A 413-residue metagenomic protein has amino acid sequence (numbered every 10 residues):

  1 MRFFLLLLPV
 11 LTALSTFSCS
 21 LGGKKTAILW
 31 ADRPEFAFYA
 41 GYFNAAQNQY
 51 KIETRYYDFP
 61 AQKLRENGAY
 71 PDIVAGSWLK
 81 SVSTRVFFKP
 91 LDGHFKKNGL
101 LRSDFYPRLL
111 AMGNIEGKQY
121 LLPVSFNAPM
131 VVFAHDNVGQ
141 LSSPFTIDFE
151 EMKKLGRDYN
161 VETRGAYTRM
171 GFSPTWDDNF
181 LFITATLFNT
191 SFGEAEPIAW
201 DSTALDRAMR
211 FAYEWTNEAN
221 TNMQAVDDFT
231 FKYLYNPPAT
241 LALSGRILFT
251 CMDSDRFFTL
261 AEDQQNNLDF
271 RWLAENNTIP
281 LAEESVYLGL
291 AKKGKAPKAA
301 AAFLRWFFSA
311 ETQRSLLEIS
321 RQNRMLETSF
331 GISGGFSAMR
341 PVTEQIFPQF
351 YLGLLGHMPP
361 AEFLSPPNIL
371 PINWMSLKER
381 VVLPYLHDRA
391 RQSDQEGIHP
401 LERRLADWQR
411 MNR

Functional and structural regions predicted by a protein language model:
L5, L14-K80, S315, R391-H399 (+1 more regions): Conserved N-terminal structural module of periplasmic/extracytoplasmic solute-binding proteins
P60-V74, S81, K154-V161, F231-T250: Short helices/loops that flank or line small-molecule/ion binding pockets
S77-M130, D269-R271: Hinge/lid segment of periplasmic solute-binding proteins
L79-T84, L243, C251-N266: A ligand-binding cleft/hinge motif common to bilobed small-molecule-binding domains
Y120-V124, P129, E150-D206: Extracytoplasmic/periplasmic solute-binding protein
E196-Y233: Glycine-centered hinge/linker elements that transmit conformational signals in sensory and ligand-binding systems
A261-T328: Extracytoplasmic/periplasmic substrate-recognition and gating elements
R340-R413: C-terminal capping/gating helix-and-loop segments adjacent to ligand/active sites or protein-protein/ligand interfaces
